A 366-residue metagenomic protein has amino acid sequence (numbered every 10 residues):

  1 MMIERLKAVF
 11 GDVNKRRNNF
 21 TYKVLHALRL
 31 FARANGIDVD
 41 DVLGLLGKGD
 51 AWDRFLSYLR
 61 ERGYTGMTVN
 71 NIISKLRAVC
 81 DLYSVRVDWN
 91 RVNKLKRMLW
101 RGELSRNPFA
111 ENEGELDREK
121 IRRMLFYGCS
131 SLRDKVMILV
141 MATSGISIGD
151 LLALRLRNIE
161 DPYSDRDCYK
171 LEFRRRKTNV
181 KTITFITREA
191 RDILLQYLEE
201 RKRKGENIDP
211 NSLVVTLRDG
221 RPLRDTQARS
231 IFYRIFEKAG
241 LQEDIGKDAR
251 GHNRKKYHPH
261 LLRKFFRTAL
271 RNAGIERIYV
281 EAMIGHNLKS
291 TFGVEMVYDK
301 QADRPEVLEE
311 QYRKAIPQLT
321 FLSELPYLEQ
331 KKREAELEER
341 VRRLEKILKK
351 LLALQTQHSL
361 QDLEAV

Functional and structural regions predicted by a protein language model:
E4-F109, Y127: N-terminal core-binding DNA-recognition domain of tyrosine recombinases/integrases
V85-R123, R174-N179, L217-R221: Flexible interdomain linker/hinge and immediately adjacent N-terminus of the catalytic tyrosine-recombinase domain
R118-I148, R263: Basic, Lys/Arg- and aromatic-enriched nucleic-acid-binding interface segment
M141-D167, I275-A282: Short, charged phosphate-coordinating catalytic segments
A153-E200: Conserved tyrosine-mediated DNA breakage-rejoining catalytic core shared by Y-recombinases
R175, I284-E336: Catalytic-site neighborhood detector that most strongly recognizes the C-terminal catalytic loop/helix of tyrosine
R176-Q196, P210-R234, K256: C-terminal catalytic core of Y-nucleophile DNA break-rejoin enzymes
R229-A282, H286-S290: Short, basic (Lys/Arg/His-rich) helix/loop patches that form interaction surfaces in the mid-to-C-terminal regions
